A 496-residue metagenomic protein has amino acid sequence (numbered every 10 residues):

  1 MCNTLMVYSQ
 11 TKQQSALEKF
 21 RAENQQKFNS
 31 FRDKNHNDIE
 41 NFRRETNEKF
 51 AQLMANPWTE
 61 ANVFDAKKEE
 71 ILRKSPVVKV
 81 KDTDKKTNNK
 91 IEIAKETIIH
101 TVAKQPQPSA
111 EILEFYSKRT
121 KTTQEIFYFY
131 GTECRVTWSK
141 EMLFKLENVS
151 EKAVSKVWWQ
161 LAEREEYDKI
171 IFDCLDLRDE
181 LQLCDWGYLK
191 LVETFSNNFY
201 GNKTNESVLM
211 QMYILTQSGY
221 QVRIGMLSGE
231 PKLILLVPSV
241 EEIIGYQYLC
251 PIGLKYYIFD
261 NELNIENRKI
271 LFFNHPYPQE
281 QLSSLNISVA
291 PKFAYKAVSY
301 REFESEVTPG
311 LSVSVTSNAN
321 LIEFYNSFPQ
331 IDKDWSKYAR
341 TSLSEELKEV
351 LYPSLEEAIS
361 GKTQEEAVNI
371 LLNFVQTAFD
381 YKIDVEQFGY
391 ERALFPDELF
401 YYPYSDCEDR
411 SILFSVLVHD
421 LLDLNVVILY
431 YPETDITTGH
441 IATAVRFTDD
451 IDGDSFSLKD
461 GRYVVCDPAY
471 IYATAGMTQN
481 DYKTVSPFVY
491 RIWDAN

Functional and structural regions predicted by a protein language model:
E18-R21, Q25-R32, E40-R43, A51-I214: Long, contiguous, compositionally biased segments that the model treats as domain-scale units
K19, E23, K34, N41 (+6 more regions): Extracytoplasmic/secreted proteins, especially bacterial periplasmic and envelope-associated proteins
N24, R32-N35, I39, R43-T46 (+10 more regions): Sec/Tat-exported extracytoplasmic proteins
W138-K140, K145, S150-K152, K156-V192 (+1 more regions): Secondary-structure boundary elements
N202, E206-E356: Extended, non-transmembrane interaction/recognition domains
S218, V222-G253, S360-K362, D409-N496: Hydrophobic/aromatic-rich core segments of domains that either
